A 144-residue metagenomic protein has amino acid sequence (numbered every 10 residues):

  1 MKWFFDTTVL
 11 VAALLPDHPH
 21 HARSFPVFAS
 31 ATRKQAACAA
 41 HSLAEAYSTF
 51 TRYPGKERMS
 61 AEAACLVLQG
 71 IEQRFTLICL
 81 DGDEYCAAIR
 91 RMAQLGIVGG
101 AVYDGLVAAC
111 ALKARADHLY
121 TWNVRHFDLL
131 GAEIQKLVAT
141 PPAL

Functional and structural regions predicted by a protein language model:
M1-C38, P54-L66, L129, P142-L144: Short, well-structured N-terminal submotif of metal-dependent ribonuclease cores
M1-K2, A108-L144: Acidic, PIN/NYN-like endoribonuclease modules and their adjacent C-terminal/linker elements
A13, S30-K34, T49-K56, I71-I78 (+1 more regions): Alpha-helix C-capping/helix-to-loop hinge sites
L14-L15, F50, N123, G131: Short, flexible helix/strand-to-coil boundary loops that buttress conserved ligand/catalytic motifs in alpha/beta
S60, L68-Y85, I89, G96 (+1 more regions): Short acidic, glycine/proline-enriched helix-loop-strand junctions
T76-V124: Active-site neighborhoods of divalent-metal-dependent phosphate/nucleic-acid chemistry enzymes
